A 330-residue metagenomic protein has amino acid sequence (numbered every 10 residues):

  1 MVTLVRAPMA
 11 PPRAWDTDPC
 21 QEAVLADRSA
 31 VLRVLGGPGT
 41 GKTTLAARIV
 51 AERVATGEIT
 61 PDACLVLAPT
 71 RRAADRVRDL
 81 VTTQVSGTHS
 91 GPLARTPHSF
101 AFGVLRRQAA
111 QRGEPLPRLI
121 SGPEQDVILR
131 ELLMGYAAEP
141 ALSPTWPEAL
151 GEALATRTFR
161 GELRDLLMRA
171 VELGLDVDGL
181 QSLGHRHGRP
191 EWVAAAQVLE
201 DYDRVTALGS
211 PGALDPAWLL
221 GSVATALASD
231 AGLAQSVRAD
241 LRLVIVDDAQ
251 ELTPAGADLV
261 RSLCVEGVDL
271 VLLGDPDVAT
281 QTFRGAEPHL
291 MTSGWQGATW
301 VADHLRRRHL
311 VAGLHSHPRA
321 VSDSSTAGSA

Functional and structural regions predicted by a protein language model:
M1-L35, T44-L45, P147-I245, P254-G256: Accessory N-terminal region flanking or inserted into the helicase ATPase core in nucleic-acid motor proteins
L4-P38, E114, T299-R307, A312-A330: Inter-lobe coupling/hinge region of RecA-like P-loop helicase motors
R28, I49-R53, V77, L263: Hydrophobic residues on the short alpha-helix immediately C-terminal to a glycine-rich phosphate/catalytic loop
L35-T40, P61-D165, S293: Conserved P-loop NTPase-based nucleic-acid remodeling module centered on helicase motor cores
T44-I59: Walker A/P-loop NTP-binding motif
P92, R242-V246, V271: Hydrophobic "anchor" residues on beta-strands that sit immediately upstream of conserved functional sites
V244-L252, P276-D277: Conserved Walker B
A257-A330: Conserved RecA-like helicase ATPase core segment that couples NTP binding/hydrolysis to strand translocation
